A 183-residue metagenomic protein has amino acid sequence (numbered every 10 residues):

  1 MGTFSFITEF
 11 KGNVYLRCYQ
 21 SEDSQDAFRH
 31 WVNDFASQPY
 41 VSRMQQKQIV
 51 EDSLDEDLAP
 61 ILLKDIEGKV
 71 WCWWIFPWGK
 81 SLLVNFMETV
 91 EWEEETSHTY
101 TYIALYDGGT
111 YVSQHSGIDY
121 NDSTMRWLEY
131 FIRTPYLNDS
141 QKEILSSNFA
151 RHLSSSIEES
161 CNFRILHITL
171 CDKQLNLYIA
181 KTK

Functional and structural regions predicted by a protein language model:
M1-V14, T96-T110: Short aromatic-glycine-(Arg/Gly/Cys) micro-motifs in beta-strand/loop hairpins
N13-D23, D107-D119: A short, exposed loop/beta-hairpin motif centered on an aromatic-Gly-Thr core
L16, C72, L83, V112-S113 (+2 more regions): Intrinsically disordered, low-complexity, compositionally biased regions/tails
L16, R43, V112, M125 (+1 more regions): Short acidic, gly/pro-rich beta-turn/loop elements at beta-sheet edges and active-site/ligand-binding grooves
E22-Y40, I118-Y136: A short, charged, amphipathic alpha-helix used as a generic interaction element across diverse proteins
S37-T96, R133-K183: Short, mixed-charge low-complexity intrinsically disordered segments
